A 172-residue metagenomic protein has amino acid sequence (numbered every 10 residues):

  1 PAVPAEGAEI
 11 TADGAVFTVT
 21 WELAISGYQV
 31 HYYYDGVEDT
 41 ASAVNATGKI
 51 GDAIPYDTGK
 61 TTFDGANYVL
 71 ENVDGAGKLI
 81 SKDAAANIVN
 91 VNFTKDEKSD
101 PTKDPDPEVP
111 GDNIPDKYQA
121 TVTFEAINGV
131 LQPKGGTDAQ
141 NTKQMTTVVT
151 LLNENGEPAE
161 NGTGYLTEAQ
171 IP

Functional and structural regions predicted by a protein language model:
P1-P172: Secondary-structure capping and domain/repeat boundary segments
